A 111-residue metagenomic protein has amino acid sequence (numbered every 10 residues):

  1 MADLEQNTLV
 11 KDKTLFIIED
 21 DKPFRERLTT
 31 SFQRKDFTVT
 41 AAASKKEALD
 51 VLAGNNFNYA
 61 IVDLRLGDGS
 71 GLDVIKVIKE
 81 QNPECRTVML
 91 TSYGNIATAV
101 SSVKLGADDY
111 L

Functional and structural regions predicted by a protein language model:
M1-F16: Non-catalytic signal-transmission and effector/linker regions of two-component phosphorelay proteins
E19: Conserved acidic carboxylate
K22-T40, K46: Two-component/phosphorelay signaling modules centered on CheY-like receiver
R25, G67, T91, N95: The feature encodes the CheY-like receiver
S44, S70-D73: Acidic catalytic/metal-coordinating carboxylates
D50, L72-E84, S101-K104: Short amphipathic alpha-helix used as the core "switch/output" element in two-component signaling
N55-I61, L66: Active-site beta3 strand of CheY-like receiver
